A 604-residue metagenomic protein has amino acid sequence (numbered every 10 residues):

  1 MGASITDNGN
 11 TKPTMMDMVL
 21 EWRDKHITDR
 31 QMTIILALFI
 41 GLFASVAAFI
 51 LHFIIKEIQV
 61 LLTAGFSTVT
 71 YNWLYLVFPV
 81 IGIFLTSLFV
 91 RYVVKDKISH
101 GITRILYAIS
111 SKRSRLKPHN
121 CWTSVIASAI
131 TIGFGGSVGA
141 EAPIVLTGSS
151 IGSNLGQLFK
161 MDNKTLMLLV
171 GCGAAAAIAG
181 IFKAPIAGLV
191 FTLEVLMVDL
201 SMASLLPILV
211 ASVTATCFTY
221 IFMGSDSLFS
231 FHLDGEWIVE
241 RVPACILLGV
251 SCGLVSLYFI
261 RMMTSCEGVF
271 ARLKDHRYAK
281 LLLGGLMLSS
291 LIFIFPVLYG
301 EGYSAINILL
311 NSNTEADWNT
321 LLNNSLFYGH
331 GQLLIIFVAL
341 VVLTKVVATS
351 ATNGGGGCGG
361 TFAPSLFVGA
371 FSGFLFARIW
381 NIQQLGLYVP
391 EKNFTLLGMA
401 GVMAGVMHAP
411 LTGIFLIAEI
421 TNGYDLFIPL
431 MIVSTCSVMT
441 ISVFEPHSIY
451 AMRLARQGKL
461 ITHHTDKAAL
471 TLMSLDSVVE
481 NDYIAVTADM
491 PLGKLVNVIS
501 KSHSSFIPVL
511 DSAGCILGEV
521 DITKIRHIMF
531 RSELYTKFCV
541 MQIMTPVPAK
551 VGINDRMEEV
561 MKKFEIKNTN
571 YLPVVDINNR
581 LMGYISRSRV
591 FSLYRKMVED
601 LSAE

Functional and structural regions predicted by a protein language model:
M1-L472, D476-S477, N481-D482, V486-I507 (+3 more regions): Alpha-helical transmembrane segments and immediately membrane-proximal extracytoplasmic
A211, V433, E480, I522 (+3 more regions): ATP/adenylate-binding site constellation spanning eukaryotic-like Ser/Thr protein kinases, ABC-transporter
L298, K467, I499-S500, M541-Q542 (+2 more regions): Replace "in large, NTP-powered and nucleic-acid-processing enzymes" with "in large, NTP-powered factors and other
L411, L581-M582: Short hydrophobic/glycine-rich mini-motifs in sensory/regulatory modules that couple input to downstream signaling
A469-L472, E519, K550, Y584: Short aromatic/basic micro-patch
D482-V486, Q542, V547-A549: Structural signal for short hydrophobic segments within the conserved structured cores of catalytic domains across
V486-H503, L510, M529-S532, K550-N570 (+2 more regions): The conserved cystathionine-beta-synthase
L517-I525, G583-F591: Short hydrophobic beta-strand motif reused across regulatory alpha/beta modules
